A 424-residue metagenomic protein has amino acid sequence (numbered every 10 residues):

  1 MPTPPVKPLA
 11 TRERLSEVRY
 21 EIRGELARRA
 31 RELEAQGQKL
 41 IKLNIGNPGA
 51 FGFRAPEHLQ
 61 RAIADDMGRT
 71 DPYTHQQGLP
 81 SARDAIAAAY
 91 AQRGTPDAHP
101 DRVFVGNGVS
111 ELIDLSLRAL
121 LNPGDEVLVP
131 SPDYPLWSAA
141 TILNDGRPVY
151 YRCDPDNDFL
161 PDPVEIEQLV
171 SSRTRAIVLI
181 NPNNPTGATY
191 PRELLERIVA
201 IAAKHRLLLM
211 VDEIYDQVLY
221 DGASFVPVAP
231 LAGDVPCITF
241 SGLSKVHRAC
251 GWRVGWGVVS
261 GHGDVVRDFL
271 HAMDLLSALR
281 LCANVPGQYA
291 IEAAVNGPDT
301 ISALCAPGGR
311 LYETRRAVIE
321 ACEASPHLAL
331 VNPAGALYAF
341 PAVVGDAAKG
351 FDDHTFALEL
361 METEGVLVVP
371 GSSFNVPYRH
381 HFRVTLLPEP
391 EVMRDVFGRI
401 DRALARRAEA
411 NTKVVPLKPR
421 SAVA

Functional and structural regions predicted by a protein language model:
P2, Q92, K349-D352, E359-V368 (+1 more regions): PLP-dependent enzyme catalytic core of the Aspartate aminotransferase-like
P2-G108, L115, A294-P298, A317 (+1 more regions): N-terminal small-domain helix-loop-helix segment of the aminotransferase-like
L26, L43, I63, I86 (+13 more regions): Generic structural signal for small/hydrophobic residues in well-ordered secondary structure, especially within
L33-Q36, N144, K204-H205, V235 (+3 more regions): Helix C-cap/helix->beta junction micro-motif
K42, V129, Y150, V178 (+2 more regions): Hydrophobic residues in well-ordered beta-strands that form the structural core
Q60, G233-G309, I319-E320, L404 (+1 more regions): Conserved core segment of the aminotransferase class I/II
T70-A200, Q217-L231, I238, M393 (+2 more regions): Conserved core of the PLP fold type I
E292, G308-I319, L330-V344, Y378: Conserved glycine-rich beta-strand-loop-beta hairpin in the small C-terminal domain of fold type I
